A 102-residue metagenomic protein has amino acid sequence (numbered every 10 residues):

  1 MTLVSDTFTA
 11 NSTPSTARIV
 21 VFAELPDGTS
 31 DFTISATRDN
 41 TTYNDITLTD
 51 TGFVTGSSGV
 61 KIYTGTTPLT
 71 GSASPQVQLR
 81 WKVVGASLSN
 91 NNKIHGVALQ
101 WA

Functional and structural regions predicted by a protein language model:
M1-A102: Beta-strand-rich ligand- or partner-binding modules with a strong bias toward extracellular/periplasmic carbohydrate
